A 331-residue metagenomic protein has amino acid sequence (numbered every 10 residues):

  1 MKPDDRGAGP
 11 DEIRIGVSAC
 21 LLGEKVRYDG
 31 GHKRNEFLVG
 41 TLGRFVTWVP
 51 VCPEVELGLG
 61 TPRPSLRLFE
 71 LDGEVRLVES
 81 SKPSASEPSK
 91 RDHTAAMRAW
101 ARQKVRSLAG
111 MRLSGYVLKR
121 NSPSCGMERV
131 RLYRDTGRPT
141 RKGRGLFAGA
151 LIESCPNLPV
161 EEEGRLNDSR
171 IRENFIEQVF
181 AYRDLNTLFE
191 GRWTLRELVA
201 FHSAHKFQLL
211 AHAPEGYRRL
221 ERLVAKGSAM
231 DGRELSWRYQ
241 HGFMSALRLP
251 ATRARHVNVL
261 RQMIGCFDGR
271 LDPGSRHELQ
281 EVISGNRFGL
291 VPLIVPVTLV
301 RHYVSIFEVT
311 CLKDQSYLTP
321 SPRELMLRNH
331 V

Functional and structural regions predicted by a protein language model:
R14-L21, P50: Short, hydrophobic/glycine-enriched beta-strand segments
L22-G30: Short N-terminal binding/cap micro-motifs at the start of the first secondary-structure element
G31-V49: Short catalytic helix/loop segments, enriched in acidic residues and glycine and frequently bearing histidine
C52-R76: Short, surface-exposed acidic-centric catalytic microdomains
S80-Q103, S107-G110, P139-A204: Divalent-metal-activated hydrolytic enzyme cores
K119-S122, R165: Short, well-ordered beta-to-alpha junction loops that form the rim of enzyme active sites and present histidine/acidic
N121-L151: Short Gly/Thr/Asp-enriched flexible loops that form oxyanion-binding sites at enzyme active sites
V160-V331: Acidic, Ser/Pro/Thr-rich low-complexity regulatory regions and the short amphipathic helical interaction modules they
